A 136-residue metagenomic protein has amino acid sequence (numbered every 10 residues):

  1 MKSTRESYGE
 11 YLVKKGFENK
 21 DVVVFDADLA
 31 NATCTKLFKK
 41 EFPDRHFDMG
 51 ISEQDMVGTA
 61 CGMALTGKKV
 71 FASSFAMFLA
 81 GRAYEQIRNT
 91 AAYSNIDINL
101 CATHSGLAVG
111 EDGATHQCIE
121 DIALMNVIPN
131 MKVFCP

Functional and structural regions predicted by a protein language model:
M1-P136: Thiamine diphosphate
